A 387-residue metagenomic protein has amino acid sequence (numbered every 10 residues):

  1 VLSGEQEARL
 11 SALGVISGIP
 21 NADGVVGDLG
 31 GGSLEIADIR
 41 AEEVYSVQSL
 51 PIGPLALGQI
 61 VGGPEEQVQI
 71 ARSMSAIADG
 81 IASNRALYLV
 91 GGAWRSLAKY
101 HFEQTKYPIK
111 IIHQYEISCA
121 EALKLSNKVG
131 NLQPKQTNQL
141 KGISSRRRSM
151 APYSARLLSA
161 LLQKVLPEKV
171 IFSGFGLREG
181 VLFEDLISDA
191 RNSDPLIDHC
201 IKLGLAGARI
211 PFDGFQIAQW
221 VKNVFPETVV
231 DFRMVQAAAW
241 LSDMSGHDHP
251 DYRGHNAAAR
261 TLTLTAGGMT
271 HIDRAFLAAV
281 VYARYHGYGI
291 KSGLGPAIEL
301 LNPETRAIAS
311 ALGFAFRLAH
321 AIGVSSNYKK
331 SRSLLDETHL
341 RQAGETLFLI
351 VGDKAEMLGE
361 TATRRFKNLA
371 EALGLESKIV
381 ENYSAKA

Functional and structural regions predicted by a protein language model:
V1-S17, N21-D23, D38-R40, S46-K329 (+4 more regions): Helical "lid/coupling" subdomains associated with nucleotide-phosphate turnover
D28: Conserved catalytic-loop position in the HRD/HxD motif
G31-S33: Active-site-adjacent helix-turn-beta-strand microarchitecture at beta-sheet edges that either contains or buttresses
R341, G352, V380-N382: A structural detector for beta-sheet-dominated domains
T361-F366, G374-K378: C-terminal accessory domains/tails appended to large, multi-domain proteins
L373-A387: A short amphipathic beta-strand at an alpha->beta junction
